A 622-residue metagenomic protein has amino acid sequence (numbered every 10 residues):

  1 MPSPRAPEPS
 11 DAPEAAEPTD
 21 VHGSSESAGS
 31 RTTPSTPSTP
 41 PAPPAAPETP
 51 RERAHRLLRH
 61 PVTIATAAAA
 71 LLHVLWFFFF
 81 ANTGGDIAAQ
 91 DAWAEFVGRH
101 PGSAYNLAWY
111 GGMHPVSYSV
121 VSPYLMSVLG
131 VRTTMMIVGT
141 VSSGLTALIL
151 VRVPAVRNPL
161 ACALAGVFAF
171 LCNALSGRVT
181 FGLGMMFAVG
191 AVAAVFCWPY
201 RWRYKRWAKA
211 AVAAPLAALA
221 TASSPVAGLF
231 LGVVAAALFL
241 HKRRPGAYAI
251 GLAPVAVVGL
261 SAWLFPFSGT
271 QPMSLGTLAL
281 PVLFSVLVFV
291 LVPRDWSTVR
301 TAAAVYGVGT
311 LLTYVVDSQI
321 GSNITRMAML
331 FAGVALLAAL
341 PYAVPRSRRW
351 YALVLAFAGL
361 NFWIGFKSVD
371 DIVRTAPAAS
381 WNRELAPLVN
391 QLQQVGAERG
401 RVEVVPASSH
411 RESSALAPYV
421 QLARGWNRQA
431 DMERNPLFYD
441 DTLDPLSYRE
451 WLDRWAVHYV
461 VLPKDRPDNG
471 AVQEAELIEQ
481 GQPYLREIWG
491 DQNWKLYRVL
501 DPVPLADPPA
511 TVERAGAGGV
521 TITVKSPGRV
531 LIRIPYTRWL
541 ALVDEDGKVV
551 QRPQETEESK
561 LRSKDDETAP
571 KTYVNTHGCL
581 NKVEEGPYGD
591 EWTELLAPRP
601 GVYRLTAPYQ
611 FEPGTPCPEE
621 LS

Functional and structural regions predicted by a protein language model:
M1-P13, T19, A28-L75, L621-S622: Start-transfer (signal-anchor) and selected internal transmembrane alpha helices of multi-pass inner/ER membrane
V74, A81-Q90, H100-S103, Y110 (+5 more regions): Transmembrane catalytic cores of multi-pass membrane glycosyltransferases and polysaccharide-assembly enzymes
V74-A161, A165-M185, V189, P225: Active-site lumenal/periplasmic loops and adjacent helix-entry segments of GT-C-fold, multi-pass membrane
W109, F196-K209, L240-Y248, L336-A352: Membrane-interface junctions at the ends of membrane-embedded or membrane-associated helices
T140, G182-A193, F284-V286, F331-L337: Alpha-helical transmembrane segments of multi-pass membrane proteins
L145, V167-L171, L183-R203, K209 (+1 more regions): Specific aromatic-rich, kink-prone transmembrane helix
S347-D371: Internal/C-terminal transmembrane anchor helices
S368-S622: Extracytoplasmic
